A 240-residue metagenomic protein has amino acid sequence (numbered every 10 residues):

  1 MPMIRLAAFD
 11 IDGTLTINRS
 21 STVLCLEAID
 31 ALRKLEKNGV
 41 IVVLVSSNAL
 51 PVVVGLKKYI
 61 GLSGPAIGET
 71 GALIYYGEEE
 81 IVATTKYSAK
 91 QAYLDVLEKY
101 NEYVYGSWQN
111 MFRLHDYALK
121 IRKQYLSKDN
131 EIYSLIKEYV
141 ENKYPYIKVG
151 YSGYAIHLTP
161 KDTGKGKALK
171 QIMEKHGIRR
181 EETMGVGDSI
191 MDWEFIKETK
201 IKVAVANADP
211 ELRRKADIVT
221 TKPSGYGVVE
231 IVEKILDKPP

Functional and structural regions predicted by a protein language model:
M1-I11, E27-D30, E174: Non-catalytic pre-domain segments flanking phosphatase-related domains
M3-S21, I196: Asp-based phosphoryl-transfer active-site loop
L6, P65, I178, M184 (+1 more regions): Hydrophobic "anchor" residues on beta-strands that sit immediately upstream of conserved functional sites
L24-M111: Active-site phosphate-binding/coordination module
R33-K37, E141, K197, R213: Anion (oxyanion) recognition and catalysis
N38-V43, S63-G64, E181-T183, K197-I201 (+1 more regions): Short active-site oxyanion
D95, K99-E198, N207: Conserved acidic, metal-coordinating active-site core of Asp-based, Mg2+-dependent phosphoryl-transfer enzymes
E198, K202-P240: Asp-based, Mg2+/Mn2+-dependent phosphohydrolase catalytic module
